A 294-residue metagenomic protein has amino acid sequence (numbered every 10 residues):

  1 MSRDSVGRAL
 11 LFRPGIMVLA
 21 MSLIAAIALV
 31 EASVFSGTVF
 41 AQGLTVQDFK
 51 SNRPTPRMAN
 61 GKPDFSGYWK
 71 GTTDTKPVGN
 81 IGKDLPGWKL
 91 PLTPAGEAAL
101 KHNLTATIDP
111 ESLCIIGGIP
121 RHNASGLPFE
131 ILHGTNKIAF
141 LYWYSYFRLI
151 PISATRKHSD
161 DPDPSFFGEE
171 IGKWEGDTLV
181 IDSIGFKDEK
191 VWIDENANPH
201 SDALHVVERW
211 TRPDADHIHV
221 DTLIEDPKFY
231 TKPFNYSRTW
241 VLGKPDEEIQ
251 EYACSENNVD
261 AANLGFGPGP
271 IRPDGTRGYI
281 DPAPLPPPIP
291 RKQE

Functional and structural regions predicted by a protein language model:
M1-M17: N-terminal secretory signal peptides that target proteins for export/translocation
M21-E294: PEST-like low-complexity, intrinsically disordered acidic/proline/serine-rich tracts that flank trafficking/processing
